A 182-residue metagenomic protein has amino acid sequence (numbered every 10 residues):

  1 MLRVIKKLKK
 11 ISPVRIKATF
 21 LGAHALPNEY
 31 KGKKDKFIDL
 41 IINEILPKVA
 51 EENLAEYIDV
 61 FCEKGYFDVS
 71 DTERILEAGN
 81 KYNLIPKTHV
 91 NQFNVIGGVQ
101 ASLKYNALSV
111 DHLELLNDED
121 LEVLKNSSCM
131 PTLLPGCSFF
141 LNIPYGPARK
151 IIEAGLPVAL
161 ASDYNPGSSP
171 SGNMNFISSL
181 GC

Functional and structural regions predicted by a protein language model:
M1-G97: Metal-coordinating catalytic core of metallo-dependent amide/deamination hydrolases
L2-V4, K34-F37, L76, K104-A107 (+3 more regions): Short, hinge-like loop/turn segments at secondary-structure boundaries
K36-E56, A101-E119, G155-V158, L180-C182: Structural recognition of alpha->loop->beta junctions
N53-L54, R74-I85, Q100-S109, V123-T132 (+1 more regions): Glycine-enriched alpha-helix->loop->beta-strand junction motifs that scaffold or abut catalytic
D59-K64, I85-Q92, A107-N117, L134-F139: Catalytic beta/alpha-barrel core
G65-R74, V95, N117-K125, I143-Y145: Active-site-adjacent beta->alpha loops and helix N-cap segments on the catalytic face of soluble alpha/beta enzymes
K81-P86, K104-Y105, L133-L134, N142-C182: His/Asp/Glu-enriched, well-ordered alpha-helical/loop segment that forms or immediately abuts the divalent-metal
